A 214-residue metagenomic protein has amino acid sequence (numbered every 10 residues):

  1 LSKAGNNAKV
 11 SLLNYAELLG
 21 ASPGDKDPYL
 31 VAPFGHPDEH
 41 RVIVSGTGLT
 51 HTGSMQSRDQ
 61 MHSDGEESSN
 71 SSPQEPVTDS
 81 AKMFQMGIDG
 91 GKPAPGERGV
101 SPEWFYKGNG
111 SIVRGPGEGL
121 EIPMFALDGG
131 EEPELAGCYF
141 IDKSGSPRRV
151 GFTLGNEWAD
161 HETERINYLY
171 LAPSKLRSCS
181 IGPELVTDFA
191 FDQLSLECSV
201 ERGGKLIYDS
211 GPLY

Functional and structural regions predicted by a protein language model:
S2-G204: Active-site microenvironments in enzyme catalytic cores
I207-Y214: Short, intrinsically disordered, charge-balanced linker/junction segments flanking boundaries in proteins
